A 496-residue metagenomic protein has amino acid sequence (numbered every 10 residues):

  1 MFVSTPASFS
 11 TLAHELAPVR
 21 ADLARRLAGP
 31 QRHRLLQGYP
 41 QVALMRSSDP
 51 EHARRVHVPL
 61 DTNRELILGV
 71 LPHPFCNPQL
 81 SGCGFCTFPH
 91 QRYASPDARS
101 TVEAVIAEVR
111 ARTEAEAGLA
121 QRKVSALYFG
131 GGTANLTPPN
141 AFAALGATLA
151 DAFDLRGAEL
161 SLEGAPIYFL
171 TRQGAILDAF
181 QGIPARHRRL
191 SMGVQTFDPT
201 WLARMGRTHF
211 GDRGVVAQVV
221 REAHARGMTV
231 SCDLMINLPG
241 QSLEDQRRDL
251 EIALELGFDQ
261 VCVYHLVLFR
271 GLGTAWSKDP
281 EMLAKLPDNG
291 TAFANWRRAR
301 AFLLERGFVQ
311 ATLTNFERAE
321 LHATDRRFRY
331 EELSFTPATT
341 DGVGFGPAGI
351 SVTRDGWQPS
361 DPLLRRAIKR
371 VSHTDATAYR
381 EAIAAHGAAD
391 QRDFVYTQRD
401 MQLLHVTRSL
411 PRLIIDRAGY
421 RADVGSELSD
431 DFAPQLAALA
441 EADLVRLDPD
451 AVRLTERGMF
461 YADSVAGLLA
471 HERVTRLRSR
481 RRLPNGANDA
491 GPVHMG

Functional and structural regions predicted by a protein language model:
M1-V70, L119-R122, A442, R480 (+1 more regions): Flexible, acidic/Gly-rich N-terminal and inter-domain linker regions that tether and position cofactor-handling modules
T62-A104, A203-R204, T208: Canonical Radical SAM [4Fe-4S] cluster-binding loop centered on the CxxxCxxC motif and its immediate flanking residues
S95-E114, A126, N135-S426: C-terminal scaffold of the Radical SAM
F129: Conserved phosphate-interacting/catalytic interface
S426-A438: Short amphipathic alpha-helical interaction segments
A440-D450: A short, conserved structural fragment
A451-T455: Minor-groove-contacting beta-hairpin "wing" of winged helix-turn-helix DNA-binding domains
M459-G496: Short, amphipathic alpha-helical interaction segments positioned at domain boundaries
